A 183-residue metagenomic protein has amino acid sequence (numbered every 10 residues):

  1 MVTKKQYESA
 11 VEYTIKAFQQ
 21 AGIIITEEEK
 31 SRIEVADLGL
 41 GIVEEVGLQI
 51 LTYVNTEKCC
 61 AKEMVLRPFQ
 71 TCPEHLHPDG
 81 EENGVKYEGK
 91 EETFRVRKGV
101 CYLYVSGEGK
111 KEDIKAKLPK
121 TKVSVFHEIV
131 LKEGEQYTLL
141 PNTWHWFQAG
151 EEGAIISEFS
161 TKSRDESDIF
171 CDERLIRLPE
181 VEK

Functional and structural regions predicted by a protein language model:
M1-K62, P119-T121: A short, N-terminal "cap"/entry segment at the start of jelly-roll beta-barrel domains of the cupin/DSBH fold
L51-A61, C72-T93, S124: A short beta-loop-beta micro-motif enriched in histidine and acidic residues
C59, R67-P68, K86-G109: Glycine- and acidic-residue-biased ligand/ion/polar-headgroup-sensing regions
P68-Q70, P78, T143, E152: A generic "binding-loop/recognition-motif" signal
H75-H77, V96-K132: A short beta-strand-loop-beta hairpin characteristic of the jelly-roll/cupin
T93, V100, W144, G153-I155: Structural motif
E108-S124, W146-K183: Double-stranded beta-helix
F126-G150: Conserved metal-binding segment of the jelly-roll/cupin
